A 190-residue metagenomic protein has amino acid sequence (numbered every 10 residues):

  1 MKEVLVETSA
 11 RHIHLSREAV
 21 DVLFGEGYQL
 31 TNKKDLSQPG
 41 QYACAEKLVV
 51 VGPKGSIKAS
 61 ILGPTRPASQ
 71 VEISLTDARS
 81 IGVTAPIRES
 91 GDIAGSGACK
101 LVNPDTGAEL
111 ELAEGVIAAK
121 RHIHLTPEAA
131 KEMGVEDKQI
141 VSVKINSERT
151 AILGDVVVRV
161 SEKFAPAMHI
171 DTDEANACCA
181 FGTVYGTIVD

Functional and structural regions predicted by a protein language model:
M1-E3: Extreme N-terminal starter segment of soluble prokaryotic enzymes
L5-E7, H12-G52, A59-D105, E111-K138 (+2 more regions): Short beta-strand-centered segments at strand-helix junctions
I188-D190: Short beta-strand-to-coil "C-cap" segments at the C-terminal boundary of structured domains/repeats, marking
